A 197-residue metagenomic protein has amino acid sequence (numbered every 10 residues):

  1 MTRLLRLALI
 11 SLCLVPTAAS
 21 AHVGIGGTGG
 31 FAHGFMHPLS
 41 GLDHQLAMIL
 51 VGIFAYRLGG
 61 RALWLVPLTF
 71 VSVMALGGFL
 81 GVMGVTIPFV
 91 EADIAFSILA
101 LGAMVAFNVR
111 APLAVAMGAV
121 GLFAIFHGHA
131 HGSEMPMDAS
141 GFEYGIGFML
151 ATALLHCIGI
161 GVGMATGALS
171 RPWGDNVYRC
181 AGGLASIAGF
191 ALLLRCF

Functional and structural regions predicted by a protein language model:
T2-F197: Membrane metalloprotein/metal-transporter helix-bundle signature
